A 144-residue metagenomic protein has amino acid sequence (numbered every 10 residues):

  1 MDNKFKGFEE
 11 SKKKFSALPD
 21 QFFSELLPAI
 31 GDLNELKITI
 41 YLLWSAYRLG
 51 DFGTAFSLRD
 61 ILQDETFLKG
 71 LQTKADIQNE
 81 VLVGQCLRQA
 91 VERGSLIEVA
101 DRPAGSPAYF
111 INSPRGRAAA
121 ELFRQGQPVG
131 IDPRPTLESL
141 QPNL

Functional and structural regions predicted by a protein language model:
M1-G50: Short recognition helix of helix-turn-helix/winged-helix DNA-binding domains
Q21, L33-K37, F56, Q78-Q85 (+1 more regions): Short, well-structured alpha-helical interface segments that form or flank functional binding sites
F23-P28, T39, L62, G84 (+3 more regions): Generic detector of well-ordered alpha-helical segments enriched in charged/polar residues, highlighting helical
D32-E35, D64-E65, D76, Q141-L144: Short, structured coil/loop segments at alpha-helix boundaries
W44-S45, F56-S57, D101-G105, T136-E138: Residue-level signal for alpha-helical context at structural boundaries
Y47-V99: Winged helix-turn-helix DNA-binding recognition segment
E98-A118: Accessory beta->alpha helical hairpin/"wing" motif in late/C-terminal subdomains of nucleic-acid enzymes
N112-L144: Long, charged low-complexity interaction segments
